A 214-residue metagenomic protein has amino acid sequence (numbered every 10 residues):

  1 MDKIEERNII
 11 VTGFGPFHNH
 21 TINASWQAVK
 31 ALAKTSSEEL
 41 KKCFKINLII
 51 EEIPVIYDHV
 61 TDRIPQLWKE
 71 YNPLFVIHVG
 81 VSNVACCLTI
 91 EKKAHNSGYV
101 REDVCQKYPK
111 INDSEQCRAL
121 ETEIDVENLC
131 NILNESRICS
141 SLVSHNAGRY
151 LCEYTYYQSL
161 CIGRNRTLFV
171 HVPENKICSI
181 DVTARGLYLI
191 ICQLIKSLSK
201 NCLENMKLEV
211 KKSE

Functional and structural regions predicted by a protein language model:
M1-R149, L160-R164, Y188, C192-E214: N-terminal catalytic or cofactor-binding beta/alpha core of small enzyme domains
T89, T155, I180-D181: A short secondary-structure junction signal
L151-E153: Short glycine/serine/threonine-rich phosphate/pyrophosphate-binding segments that cradle anionic phosphate groups
H171-N175: An accessory alpha-helical subdomain
